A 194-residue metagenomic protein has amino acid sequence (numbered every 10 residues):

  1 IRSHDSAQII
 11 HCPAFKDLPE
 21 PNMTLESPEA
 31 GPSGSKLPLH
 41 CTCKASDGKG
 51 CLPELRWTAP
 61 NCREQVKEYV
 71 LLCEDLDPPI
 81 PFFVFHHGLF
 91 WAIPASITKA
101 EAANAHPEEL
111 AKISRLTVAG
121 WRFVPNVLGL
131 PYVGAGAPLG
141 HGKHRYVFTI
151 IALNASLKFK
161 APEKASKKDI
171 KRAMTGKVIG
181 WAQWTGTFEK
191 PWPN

Functional and structural regions predicted by a protein language model:
I1-N194: N-terminus-centered regions that define maturation/targeting leaders and the start of the first functional domain
